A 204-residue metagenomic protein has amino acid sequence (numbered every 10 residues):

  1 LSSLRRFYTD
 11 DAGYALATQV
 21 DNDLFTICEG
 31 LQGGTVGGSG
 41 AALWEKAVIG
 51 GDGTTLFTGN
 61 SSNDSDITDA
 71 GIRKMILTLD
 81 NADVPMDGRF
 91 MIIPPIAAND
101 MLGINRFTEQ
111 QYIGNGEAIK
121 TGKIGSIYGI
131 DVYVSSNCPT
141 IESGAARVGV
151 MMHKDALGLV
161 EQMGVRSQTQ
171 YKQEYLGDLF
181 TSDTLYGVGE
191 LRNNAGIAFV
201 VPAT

Functional and structural regions predicted by a protein language model:
L1-G37, A82-P95, V132, V165 (+1 more regions): Long, contiguous amphipathic alpha-helices that act as assembly "spine/axial" helices in icosahedral shell and virion
L1-T78, A198-T204: Alpha-helical scaffold segments that mediate packing/assembly in large oligomeric complexes
G30, I96-D100, C138-T140: Short, catalytically relevant binding-site loops at active-site mouths
W44, T54-I67, I104-T204: Sequence/fold signature of self-assembling virion shell proteins
N60, D64-N105: Hydrophobic, aromatic-enriched interface-forming segments
